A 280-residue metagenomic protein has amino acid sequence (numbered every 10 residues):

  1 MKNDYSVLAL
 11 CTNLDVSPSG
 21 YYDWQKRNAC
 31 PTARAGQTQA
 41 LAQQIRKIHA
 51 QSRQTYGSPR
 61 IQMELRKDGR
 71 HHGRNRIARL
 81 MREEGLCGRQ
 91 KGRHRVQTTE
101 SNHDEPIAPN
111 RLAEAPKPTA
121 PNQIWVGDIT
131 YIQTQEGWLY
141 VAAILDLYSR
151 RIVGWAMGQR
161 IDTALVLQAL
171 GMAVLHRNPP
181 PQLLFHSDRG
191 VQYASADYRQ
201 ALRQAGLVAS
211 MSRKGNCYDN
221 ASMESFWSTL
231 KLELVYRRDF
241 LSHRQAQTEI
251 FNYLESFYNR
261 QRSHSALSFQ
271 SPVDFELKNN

Functional and structural regions predicted by a protein language model:
M1-N280: Charged DNA-binding/catalytic regions of mobile-element recombinases
